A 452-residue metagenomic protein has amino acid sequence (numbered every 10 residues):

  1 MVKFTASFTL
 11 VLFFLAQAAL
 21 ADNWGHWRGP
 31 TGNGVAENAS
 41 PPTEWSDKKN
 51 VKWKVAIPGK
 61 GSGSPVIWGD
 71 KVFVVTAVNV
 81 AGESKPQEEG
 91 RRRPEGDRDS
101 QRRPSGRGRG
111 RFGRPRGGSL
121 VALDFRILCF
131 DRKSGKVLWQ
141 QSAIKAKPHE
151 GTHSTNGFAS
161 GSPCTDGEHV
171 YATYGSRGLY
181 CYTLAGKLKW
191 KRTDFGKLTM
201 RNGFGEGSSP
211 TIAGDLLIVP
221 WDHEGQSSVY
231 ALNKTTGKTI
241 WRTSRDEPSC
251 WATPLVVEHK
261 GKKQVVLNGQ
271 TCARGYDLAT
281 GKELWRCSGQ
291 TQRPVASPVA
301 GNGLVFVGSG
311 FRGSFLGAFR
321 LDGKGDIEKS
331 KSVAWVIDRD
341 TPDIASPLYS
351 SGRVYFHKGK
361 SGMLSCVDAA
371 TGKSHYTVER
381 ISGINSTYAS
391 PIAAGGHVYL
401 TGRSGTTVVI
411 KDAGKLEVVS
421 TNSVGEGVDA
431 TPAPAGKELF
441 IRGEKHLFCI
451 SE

Functional and structural regions predicted by a protein language model:
M1-S7, E452: Positively charged n-region of N-terminal signal peptides that target proteins for export
T5-Q17: Bacterial N-terminal signal peptides
L20-E452: Noncatalytic, solvent-exposed loop/strand surfaces of beta-propeller-type extracellular/periplasmic domains
